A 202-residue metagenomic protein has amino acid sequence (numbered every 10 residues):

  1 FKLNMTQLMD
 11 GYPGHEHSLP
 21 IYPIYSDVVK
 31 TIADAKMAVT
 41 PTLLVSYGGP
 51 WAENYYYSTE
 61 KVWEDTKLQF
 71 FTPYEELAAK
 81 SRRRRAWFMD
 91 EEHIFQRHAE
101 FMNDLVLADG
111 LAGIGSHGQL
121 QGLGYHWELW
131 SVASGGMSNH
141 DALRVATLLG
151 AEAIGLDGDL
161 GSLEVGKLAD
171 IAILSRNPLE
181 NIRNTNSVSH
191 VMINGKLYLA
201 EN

Functional and structural regions predicted by a protein language model:
F1, S18-Y22, N177-P178: Short beta->alpha connector loops
F1-G11: Functional cores that coordinate and move charged inorganic groups
L3-N4, I24-V28, G158-G161: Short acidic active-site motifs
H15, V39, H117, V132 (+5 more regions): Divalent metal-coordination and catalytic microenvironments
S18-G135, H140, E201: Active-site neighborhoods of metal-dependent hydrolases
L123, S138-R144, A153-V188: Acidic, glycine-enriched loop/beta-strand segments at the rims of small-molecule binding/catalytic pockets
V191: Short aromatic-centered micro-motifs
